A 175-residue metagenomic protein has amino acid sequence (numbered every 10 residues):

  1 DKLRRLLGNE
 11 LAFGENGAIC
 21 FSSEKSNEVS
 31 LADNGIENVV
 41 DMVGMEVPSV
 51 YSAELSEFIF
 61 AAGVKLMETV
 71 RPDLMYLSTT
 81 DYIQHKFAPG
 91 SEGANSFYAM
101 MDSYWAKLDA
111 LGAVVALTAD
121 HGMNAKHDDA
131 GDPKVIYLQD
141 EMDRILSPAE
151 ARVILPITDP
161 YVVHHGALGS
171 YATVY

Functional and structural regions predicted by a protein language model:
D1-A88, H164-G166, S170-Y175: His/Asp/Glu-rich, glycine-adjacent segments that coordinate divalent cations and/or stabilize oxyanion chemistry on
G8-F13, G90-A94, A130-I136: Short secondary-structure boundary/capping segments
N16-F21, F97-M100, L138-D140: Short, surface-exposed linear patches
M45-E46, E54-S56, N95, E150-L155: A short linear-motif detector with a strong N-terminal bias
E57-F60, V64, Y98-D109: Short, hydrophobic/amphipathic alpha-helical packing segments that form internal helix faces or helix-helix interfaces
K65, S96, D140, R144: Charged/polar, solvent-exposed surface patches and flexible loops
H85, S103, K107-Y175: Secreted, luminal/periplasmic, and some membrane-associated catalytic domains that remodel anionic oxygen-ester
K86-D102: Active-site-proximal segments of metal-dependent phosphoesterases and phosphodiesterases across multiple
